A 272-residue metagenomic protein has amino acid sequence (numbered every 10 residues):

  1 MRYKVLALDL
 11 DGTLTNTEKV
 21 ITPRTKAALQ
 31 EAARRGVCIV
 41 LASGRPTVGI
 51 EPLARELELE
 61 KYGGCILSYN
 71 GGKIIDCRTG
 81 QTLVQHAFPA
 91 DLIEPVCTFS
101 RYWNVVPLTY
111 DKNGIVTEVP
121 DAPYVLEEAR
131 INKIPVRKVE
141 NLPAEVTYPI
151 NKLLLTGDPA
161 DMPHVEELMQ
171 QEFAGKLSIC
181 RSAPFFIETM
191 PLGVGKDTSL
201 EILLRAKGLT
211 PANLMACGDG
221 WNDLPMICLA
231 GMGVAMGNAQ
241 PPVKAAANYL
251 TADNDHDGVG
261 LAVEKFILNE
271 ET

Functional and structural regions predicted by a protein language model:
M1-V5, T22, E188-T272: Mg2+-dependent phosphoryl-transfer enzymes with acidic/Ser/Thr/Gly-rich catalytic loops
R2-E18: Asp-based phosphoryl-transfer active-site loop
P23-Y124: Active-site phosphate-binding/coordination module
T25, I50-A54, V165, M169 (+3 more regions): Hydrophobic packing residues within well-ordered alpha-helices of enzyme cores
G36-V40, G64, K152, A212-N213 (+1 more regions): Short active-site oxyanion
E56-E60, V84-Q85, Y124-E128, K196-D197 (+2 more regions): Short, hinge-like loop/turn segments at secondary-structure boundaries
L57, Y62, N70, F173-G175 (+2 more regions): Short, structured coil segments at secondary-structure junctions
F99, W103-C217, W221, L229: Conserved acidic, metal-coordinating active-site core of Asp-based, Mg2+-dependent phosphoryl-transfer enzymes
